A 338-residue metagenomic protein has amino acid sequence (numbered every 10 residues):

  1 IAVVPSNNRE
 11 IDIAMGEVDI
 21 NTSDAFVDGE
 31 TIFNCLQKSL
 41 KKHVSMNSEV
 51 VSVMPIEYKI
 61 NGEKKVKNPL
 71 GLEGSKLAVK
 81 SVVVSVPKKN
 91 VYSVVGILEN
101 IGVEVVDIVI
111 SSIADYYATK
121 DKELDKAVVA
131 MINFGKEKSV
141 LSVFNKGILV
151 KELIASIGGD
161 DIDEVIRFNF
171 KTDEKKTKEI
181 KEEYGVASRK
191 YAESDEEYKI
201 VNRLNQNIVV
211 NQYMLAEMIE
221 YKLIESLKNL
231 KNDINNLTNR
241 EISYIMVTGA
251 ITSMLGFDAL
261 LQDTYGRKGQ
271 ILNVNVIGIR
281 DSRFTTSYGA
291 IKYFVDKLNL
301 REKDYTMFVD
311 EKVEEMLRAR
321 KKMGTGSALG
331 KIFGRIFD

Functional and structural regions predicted by a protein language model:
I1, P5, K120-K151, I166: Gly/Thr-rich phosphate-binding beta-strand-loop-beta motif of the actin/hexokinase/Hsp70
A2-N7, F134, S243-T252: Glycine-rich beta-strand-to-loop/alpha-helix junction loops that act as flexible
V4-V129, D173-E174, E179, A187-Y198 (+3 more regions): Nucleotide/phosphate-binding catalytic cleft detector across ATP-hydrolyzing and phosphate-transferring enzymes
V50-S52, E73, N133, N239 (+1 more regions): A generic structural signal for short, solvent-exposed coil/turn residues that cap or connect secondary-structure
K64, E137, D161, I251: Gly/Ser/Thr-rich beta-alpha loop segments that engage phosphate groups in nucleotides
Y92, D160-D161: A generic alpha-helix surface/boundary motif
E99, V106-I110, A114-K120, S142-N145 (+3 more regions): Helical "lid/coupling" subdomains associated with nucleotide-phosphate turnover
